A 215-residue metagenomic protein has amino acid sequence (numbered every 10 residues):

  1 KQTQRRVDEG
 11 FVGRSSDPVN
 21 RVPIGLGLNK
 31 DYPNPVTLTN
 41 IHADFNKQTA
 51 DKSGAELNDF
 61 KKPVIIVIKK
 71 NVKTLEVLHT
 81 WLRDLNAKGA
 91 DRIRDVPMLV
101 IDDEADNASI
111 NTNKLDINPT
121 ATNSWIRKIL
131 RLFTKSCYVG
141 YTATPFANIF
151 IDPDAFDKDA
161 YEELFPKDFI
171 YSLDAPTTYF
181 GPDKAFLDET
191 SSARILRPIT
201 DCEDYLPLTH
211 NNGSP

Functional and structural regions predicted by a protein language model:
K1, V67-K70, D102, Y141-T142: Short His-Asn-centered micro-motif
Q2, V77, I149: Phosphate- and divalent-cation-binding pockets in alpha/beta enzyme and binding domains that engage nucleotide-derived
Q2-N40: Conserved helix-turn-beta segment of the N-terminal RecA-like "Helicase ATP-binding" lobe in SF1/SF2 helicases
P18-Y32, V96-D102, N111-P215: Conserved P-loop NTPase catalytic core
V36-V96, S109-I129: Conserved RecA-like ASCE ATPase "motif II neighborhood" in helicase/translocase motors
E104-D106: Conserved Walker B
